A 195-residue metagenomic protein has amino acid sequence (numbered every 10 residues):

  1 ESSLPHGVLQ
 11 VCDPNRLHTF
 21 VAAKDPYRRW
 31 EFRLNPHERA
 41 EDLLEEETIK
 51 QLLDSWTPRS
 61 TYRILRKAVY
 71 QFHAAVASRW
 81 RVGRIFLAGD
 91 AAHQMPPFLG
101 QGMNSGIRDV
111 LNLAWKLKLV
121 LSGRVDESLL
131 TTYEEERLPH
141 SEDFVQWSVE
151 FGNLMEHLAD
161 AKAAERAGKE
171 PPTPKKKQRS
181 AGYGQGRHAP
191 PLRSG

Functional and structural regions predicted by a protein language model:
E1-F72: Conserved FAD-binding catalytic core of PHBH/FMO-like flavoproteins
S2, C12, A22-K24, W56 (+4 more regions): A generic structural signal for short, solvent-exposed coil/turn residues that cap or connect secondary-structure
G7, V11-N15, A23-K24, E47 (+9 more regions): Surface-exposed loop/turn and secondary-structure junction residues enriched for glycine/proline
V11-R16, W30-L34, W80-A91, S148-H157 (+1 more regions): Short, Lys/Arg-enriched charge-dense amphipathic segments
D13, D25, D42, E46-E47 (+7 more regions): Acidic-enriched, low-complexity/disordered segments with a strong bias for Aspartate over Glutamate
A22-Y27, T61-R63, P96, L117 (+1 more regions): Short C-terminal domain-edge/linker segments immediately following a structured domain
Q51, L119-G195: Helical substrate-recognition/capping region of FAD-dependent monooxygenase/halogenase enzymes
I64, Y70-E150: Conserved mid-domain beta->alpha element of the FAD-binding
